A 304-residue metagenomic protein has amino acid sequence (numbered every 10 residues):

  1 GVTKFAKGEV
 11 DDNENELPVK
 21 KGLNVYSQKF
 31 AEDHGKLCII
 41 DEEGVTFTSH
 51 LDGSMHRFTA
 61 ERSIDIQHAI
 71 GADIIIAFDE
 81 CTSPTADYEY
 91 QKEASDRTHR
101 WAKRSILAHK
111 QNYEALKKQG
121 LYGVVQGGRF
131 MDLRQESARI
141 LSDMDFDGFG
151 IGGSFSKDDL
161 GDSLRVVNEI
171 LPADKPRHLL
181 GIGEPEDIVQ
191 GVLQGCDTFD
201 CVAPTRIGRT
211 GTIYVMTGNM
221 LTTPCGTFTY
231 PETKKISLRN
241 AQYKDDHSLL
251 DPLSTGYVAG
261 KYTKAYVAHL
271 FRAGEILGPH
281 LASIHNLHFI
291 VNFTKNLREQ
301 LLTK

Functional and structural regions predicted by a protein language model:
G1-A115, K234-I236, N240-K244, R272: Non-catalytic, usually N-terminal nucleic-acid engagement modules in DNA/RNA processing proteins
F5-G8, E43, T48-H50, E61 (+13 more regions): Surface-exposed loop/turn and secondary-structure junction residues enriched for glycine/proline
M55, T59, Y90, R97 (+3 more regions): Catalytic cores of large soluble enzymes that bind and process phosphate-bearing ligands
S63, A94, T98-W101, S105 (+5 more regions): Alpha-helical packing segments of well-folded alpha/beta enzyme cores
A69, F78-A86, L250-T303: C-terminal extensions of enzymes
P84-Y88, K92, D147-G152, I276-P279: Glycine- and acidic
D96-H99, A108, N112, L116-L250: Glycine-rich phosphate/ribose-binding loops and adjacent secondary-structure elements that form binding surfaces
